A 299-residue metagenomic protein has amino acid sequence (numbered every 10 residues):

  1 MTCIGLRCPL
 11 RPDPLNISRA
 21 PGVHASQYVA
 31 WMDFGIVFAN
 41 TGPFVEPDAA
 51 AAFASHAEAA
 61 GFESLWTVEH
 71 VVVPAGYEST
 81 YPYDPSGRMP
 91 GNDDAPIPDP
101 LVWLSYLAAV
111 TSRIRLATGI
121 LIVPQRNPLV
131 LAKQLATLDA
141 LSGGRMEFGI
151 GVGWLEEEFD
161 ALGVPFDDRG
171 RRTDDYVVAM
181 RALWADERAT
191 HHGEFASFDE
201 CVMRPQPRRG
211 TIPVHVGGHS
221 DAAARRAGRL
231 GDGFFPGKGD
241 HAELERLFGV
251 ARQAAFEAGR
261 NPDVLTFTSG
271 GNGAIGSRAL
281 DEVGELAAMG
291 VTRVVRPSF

Functional and structural regions predicted by a protein language model:
M1-D13: Extreme N-terminal basic, low-complexity initiation segments that serve as generic localization/processing leaders
G5, N16-F299: Active-site-adjacent structural elements that line small-molecule/cofactor binding pockets in enzymes
